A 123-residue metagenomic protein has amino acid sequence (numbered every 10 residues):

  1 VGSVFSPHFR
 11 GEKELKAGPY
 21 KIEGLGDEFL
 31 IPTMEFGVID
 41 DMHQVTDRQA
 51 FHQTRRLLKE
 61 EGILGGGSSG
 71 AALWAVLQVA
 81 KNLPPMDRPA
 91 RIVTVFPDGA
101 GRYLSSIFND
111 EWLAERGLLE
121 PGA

Functional and structural regions predicted by a protein language model:
V1-H43, Q49, Q78-A123: Glycine-rich phosphate/pyrophosphate-binding loop at beta-loop-alpha junctions
K13-L15, R55, E61: Hydrophobic alpha-helical segments and their boundary regions
D47-K59: Short, hydrophobic/aliphatic alpha-helical segments
T54, A72-A80: Buried hydrophobic packing segments
E60-E61, V79: Alpha-helix C-capping/helix-to-loop hinge sites
I63-A71: Short glycine/threonine-rich catalytic loop with a Thr-x-Gly-x-Asp
